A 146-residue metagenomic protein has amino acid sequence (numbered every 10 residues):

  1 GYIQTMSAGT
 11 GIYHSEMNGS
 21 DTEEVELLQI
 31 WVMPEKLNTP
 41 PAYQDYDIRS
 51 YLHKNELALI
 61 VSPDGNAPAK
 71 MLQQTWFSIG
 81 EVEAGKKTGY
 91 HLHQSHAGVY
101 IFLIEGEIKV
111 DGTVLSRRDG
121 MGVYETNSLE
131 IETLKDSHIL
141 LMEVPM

Functional and structural regions predicted by a protein language model:
Y2-M146: Jelly-roll (double-stranded beta-helix
